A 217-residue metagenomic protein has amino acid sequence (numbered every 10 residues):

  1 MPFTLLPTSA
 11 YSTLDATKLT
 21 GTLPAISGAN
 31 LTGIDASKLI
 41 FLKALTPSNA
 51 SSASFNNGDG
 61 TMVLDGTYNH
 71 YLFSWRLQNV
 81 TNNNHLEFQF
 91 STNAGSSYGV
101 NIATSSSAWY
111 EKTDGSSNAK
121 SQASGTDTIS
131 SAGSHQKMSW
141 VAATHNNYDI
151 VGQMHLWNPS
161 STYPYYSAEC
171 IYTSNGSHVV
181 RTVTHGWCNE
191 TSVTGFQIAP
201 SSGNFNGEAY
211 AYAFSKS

Functional and structural regions predicted by a protein language model:
M1-K38: Intrinsic low-complexity, repeat-rich intrinsically disordered segments enriched in small/flexible residues
F3, A10, D35-S217: Surface-exposed molecular-recognition determinants
